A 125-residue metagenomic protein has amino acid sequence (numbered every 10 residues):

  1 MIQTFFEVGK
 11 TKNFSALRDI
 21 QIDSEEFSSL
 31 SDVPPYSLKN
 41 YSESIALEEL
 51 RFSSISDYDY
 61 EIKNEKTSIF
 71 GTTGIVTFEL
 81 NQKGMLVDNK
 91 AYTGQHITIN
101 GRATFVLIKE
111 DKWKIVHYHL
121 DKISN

Functional and structural regions predicted by a protein language model:
M1-N13: Short, aromatic-enriched amphipathic alpha-helices that serve as compact interaction elements
F14-I69, E79: A solvent-exposed, acidic/Ser-Thr-rich amphipathic alpha-helical stretch
Q21, L80-Q82, H119-K122: Short beta-strand segments enriched in hydrophobic/aromatic residues within well-folded beta-rich domains
E48, I62-T67, Q82, G101-D111: Hydrophobic/aromatic beta-strand elements that line small-molecule binding cavities or substrate pockets in beta-rich
S54-I55, K83-H96: Short, cysteine-centered beta-strand-loop-beta hairpins and adjacent loop/turn segments enriched in charged/polar
T72-G84, D88: A short hydrophobic beta-strand element
T98-N125: Short beta-strand edge/turn micro-motifs at domain boundaries
